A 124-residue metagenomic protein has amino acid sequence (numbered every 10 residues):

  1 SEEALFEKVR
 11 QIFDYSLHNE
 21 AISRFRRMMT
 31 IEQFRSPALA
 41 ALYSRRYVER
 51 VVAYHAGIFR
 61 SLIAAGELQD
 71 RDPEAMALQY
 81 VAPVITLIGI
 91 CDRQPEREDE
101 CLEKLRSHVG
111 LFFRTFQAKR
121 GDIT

Functional and structural regions predicted by a protein language model:
S1-F25, M76-Y80: Hydrophobic alpha-helical connector segments
E3, H18, S23-R24, M28-T30 (+1 more regions): Amphipathic alpha-helical packing segments from all-alpha helical-bundle domains
A4-K8, F59, V84-I88: Feature detects amphipathic, helix-rich regulatory segments
E7, Q11, M28, L42 (+4 more regions): Alpha-helical elements of Rossmann-like donor-binding domains used by nucleotide-donor carbohydrate transfer enzymes
R10-H18, R26-F34, L111-T115: Helix-loop "lid/cap" segments that line or gate small-molecule binding pockets
T30-P37, I88, D92: A short small-residue
A41, R45, E49, I63-L111 (+1 more regions): Hydrophobic/aromatic-rich alpha-helical bundle segments in the mid-to-C-terminal region
